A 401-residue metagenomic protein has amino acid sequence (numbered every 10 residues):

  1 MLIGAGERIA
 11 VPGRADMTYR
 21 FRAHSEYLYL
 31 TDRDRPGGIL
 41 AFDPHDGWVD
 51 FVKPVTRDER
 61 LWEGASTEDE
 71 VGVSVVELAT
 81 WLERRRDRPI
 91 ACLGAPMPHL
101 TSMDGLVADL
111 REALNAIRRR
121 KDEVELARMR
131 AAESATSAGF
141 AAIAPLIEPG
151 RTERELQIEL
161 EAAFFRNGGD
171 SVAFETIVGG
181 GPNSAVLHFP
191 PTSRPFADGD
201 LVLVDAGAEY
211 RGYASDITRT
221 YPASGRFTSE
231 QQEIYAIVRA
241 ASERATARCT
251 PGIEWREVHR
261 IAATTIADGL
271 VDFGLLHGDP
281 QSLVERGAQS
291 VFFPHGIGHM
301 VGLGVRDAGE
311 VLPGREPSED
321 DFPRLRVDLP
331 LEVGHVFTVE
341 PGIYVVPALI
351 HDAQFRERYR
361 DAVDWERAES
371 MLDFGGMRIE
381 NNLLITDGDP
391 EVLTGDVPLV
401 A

Functional and structural regions predicted by a protein language model:
M1-A401: Active-site neighborhoods and metal-handling regions in enzymes and metal-associated proteins
